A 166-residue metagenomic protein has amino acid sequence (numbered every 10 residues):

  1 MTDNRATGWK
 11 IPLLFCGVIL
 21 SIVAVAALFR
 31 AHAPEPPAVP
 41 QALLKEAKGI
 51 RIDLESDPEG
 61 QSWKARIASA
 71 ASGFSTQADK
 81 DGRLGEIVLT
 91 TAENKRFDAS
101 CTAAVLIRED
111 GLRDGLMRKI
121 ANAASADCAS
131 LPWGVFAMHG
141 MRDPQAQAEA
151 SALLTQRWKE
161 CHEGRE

Functional and structural regions predicted by a protein language model:
N4-V18: N-terminal Sec-pathway targeting helices
L14-E166: Non-catalytic tandem-repeat scaffold regions and their flanking low-complexity/translocation tails
